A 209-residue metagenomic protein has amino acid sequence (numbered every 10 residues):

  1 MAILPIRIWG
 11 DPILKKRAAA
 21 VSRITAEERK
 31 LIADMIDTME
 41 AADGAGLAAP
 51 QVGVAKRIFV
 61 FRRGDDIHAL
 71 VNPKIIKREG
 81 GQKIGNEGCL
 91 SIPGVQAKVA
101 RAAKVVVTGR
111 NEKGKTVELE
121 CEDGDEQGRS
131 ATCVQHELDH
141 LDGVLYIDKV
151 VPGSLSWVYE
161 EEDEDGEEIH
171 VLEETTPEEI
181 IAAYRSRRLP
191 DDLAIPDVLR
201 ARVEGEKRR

Functional and structural regions predicted by a protein language model:
M1-R209: Positively charged
